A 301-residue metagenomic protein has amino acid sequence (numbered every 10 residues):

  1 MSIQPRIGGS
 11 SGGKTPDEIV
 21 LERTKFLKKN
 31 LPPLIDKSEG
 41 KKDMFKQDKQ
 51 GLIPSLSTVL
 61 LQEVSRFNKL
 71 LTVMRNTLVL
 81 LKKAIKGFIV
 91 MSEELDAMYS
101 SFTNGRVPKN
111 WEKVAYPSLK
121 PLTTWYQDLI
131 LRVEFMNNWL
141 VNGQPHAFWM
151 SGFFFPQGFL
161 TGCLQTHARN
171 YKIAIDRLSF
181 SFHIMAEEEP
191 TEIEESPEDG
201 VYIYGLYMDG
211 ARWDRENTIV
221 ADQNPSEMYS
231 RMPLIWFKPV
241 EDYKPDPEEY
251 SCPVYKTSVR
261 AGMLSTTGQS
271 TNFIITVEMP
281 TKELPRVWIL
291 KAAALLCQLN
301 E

Functional and structural regions predicted by a protein language model:
M1-E301: Long C-terminal appendages of very large multidomain proteins
